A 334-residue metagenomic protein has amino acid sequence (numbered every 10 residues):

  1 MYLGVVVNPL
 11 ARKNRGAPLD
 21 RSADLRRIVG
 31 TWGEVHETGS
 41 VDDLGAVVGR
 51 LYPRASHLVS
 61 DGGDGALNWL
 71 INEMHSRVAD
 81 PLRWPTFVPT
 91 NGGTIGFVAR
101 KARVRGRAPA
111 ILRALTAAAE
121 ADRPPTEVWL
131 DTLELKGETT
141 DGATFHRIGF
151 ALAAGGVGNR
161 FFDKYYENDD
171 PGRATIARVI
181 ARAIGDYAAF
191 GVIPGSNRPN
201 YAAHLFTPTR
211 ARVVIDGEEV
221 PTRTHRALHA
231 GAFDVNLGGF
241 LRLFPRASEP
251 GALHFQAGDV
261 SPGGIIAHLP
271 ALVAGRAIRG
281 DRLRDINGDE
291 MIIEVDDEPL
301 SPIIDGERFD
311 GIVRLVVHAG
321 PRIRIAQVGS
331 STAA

Functional and structural regions predicted by a protein language model:
M1-D61, G65-N68, N72-R77, L82 (+2 more regions): ATP/NTP phosphate-donor binding region
V5, I215-T222, A232, G238-A334: ATP/nucleoside-binding phosphotransfer catalytic cores, i.e., glycine-rich phosphate-binding loops
R12-G16, R160, N236-G239: Short N-terminal binding/cap micro-motifs at the start of the first secondary-structure element
G16, W69-I71, V98-R100, G239-F240: Short glycine-/acidic-enriched loop or helix-start segments at secondary-structure transitions that form or flank
T38, P81-T224: Catalytic core of DAGKc-family lipid kinases
R50-R54, A143-F145, V220-R223, D285-N287: Flexible, charged surface loops at secondary-structure boundaries
